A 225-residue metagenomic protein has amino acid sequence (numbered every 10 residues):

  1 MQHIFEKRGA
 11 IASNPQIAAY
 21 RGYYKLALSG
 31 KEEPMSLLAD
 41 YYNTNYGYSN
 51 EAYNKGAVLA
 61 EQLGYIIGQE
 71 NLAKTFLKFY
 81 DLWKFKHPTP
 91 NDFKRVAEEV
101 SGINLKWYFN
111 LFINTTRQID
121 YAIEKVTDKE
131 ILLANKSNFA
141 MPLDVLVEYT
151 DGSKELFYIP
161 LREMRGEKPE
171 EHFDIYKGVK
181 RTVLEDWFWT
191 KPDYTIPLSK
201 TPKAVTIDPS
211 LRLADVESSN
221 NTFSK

Functional and structural regions predicted by a protein language model:
M1-K136, A140, T150-S153: Hydrophobic alpha-helical and helix-loop surface patches within well-folded domains that function as non-catalytic
F76-W83, D193-I196, V216: Compositionally biased, low-hydrophobicity segments enriched in charged and small polar residues
L105-K106, I119, K125-L184, W189-P192 (+1 more regions): Beta-strand-rich binding/interaction modules
P209-S219: Short acidic/polar inter-strand loop motif in beta-rich domains
S219-K225: Terminal edge beta-strands and adjacent linker/stalk segments of extracellular immunoglobulin-superfamily beta-sandwich
